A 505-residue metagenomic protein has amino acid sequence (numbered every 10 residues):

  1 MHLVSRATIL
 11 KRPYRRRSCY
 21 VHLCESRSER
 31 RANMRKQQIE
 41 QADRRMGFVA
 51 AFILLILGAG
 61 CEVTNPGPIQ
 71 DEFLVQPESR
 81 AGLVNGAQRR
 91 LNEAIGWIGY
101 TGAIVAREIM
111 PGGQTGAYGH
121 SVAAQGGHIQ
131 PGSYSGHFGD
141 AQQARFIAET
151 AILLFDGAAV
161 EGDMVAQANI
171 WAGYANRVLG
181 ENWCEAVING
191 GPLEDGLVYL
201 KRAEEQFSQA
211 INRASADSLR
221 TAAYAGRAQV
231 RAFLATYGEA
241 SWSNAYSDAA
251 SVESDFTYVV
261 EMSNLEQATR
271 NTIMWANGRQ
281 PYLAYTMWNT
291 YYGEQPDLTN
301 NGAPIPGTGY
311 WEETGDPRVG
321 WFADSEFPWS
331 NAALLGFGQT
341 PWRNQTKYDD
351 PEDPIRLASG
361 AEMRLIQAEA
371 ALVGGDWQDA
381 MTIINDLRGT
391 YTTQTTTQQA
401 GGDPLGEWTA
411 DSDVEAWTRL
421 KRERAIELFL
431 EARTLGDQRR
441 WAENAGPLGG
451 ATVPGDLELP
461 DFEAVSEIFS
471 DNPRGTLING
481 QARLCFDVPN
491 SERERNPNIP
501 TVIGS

Functional and structural regions predicted by a protein language model:
H2-R6: Extreme N-terminal basic, low-complexity initiation segments that serve as generic localization/processing leaders
R35-V49: Bacterial N-terminal signal peptides that target proteins for export
V49-L55: Sec-dependent N-terminal signal peptides
C61-G102, H128-L283, T314-S505: Acidic/polar-rich alpha-helix caps and helix-coil junctions
W97-A124: N-terminal, post-signal-peptide region of Sec/Tat-exported proteins
G278-E312: His/Glu-based metal-binding/catalytic segments typifying zinc-dependent metallopeptidases
